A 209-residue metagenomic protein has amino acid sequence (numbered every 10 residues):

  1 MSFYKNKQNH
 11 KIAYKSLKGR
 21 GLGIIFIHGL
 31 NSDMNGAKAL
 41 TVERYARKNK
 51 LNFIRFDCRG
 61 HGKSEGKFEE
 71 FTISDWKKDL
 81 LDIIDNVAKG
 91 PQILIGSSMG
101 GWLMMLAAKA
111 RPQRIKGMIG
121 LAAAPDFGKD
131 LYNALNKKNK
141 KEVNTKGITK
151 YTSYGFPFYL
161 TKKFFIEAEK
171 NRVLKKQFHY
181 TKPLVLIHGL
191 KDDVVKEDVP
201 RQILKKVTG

Functional and structural regions predicted by a protein language model:
M1-K18: N-terminal cap/lid segment of alpha/beta-hydrolase-fold proteins
G21-G29: Short beta-strand element of the alpha/beta-hydrolase
N31-E43, D198: The serine-hydrolase catalytic nucleophile loop
A39, E43-E65: Conserved alpha/beta-hydrolase
G62-V87: Catalytic nucleophile-loop/oxyanion-hole region of alpha/beta-hydrolase and closely related hydrolase-like folds
A88-S98: Alpha/beta-hydrolase fold nucleophile elbow
G101-P112, M118: Short glycine-enriched nucleophile-adjacent loop and the immediately C-terminal alpha-helix near the catalytic center
R114-K206: The alpha/beta-hydrolase serine catalytic core
